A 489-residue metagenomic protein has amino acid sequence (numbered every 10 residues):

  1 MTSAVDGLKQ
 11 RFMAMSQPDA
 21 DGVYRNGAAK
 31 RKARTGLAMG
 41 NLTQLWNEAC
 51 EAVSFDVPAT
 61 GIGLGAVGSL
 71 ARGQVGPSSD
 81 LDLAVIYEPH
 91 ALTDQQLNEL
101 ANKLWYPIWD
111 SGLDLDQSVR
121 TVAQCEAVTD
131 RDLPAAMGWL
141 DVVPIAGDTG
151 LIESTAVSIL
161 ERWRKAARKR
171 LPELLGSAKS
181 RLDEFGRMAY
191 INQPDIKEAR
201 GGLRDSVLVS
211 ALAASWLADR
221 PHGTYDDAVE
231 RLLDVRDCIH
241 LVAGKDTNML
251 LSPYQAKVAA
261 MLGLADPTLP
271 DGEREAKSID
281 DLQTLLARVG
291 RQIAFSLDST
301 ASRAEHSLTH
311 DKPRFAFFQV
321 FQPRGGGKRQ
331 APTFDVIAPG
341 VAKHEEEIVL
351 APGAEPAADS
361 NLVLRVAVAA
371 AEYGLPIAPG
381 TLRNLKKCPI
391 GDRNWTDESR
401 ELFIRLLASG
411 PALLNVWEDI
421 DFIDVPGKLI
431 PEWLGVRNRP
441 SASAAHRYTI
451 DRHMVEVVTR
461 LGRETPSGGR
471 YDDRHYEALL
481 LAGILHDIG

Functional and structural regions predicted by a protein language model:
T2, S16, W163-L308, R474-H475: Conserved nucleotidyltransferase catalytic core and NTase-mimicking acidic/glycine-rich helix/loop elements in nucleic
T2-G22, N26-A33, L37-S54, T381-G489: Acidic/His-rich, divalent-metal-binding segments that scaffold phosphate/diphosphate chemistry
R25, A29-K30, M39-D94, N98: Active-site nucleotide-donor binding segment shared across nucleotidyl transfer reactions
G36-T43, A49, D56, Q95-G150: Conserved catalytic core of two-metal-ion nucleotidyltransferases
M39-L64, D94, A294-K343: Extended, Lys/Arg-enriched charged tracts that mediate electrostatic binding to polyanionic substrates
I62, A66-V67, G73-P77, E198-D205 (+7 more regions): Secondary-structure capping and boundary motifs in well-ordered enzyme cores
Q74-L81, V85-E99, G244, A260 (+3 more regions): Divalent metal-dependent catalytic cores for phosphoryl transfer on phosphate-bearing substrates
H240, S307-G427, R439: A cross-family structural signal marking well-folded subdomains
